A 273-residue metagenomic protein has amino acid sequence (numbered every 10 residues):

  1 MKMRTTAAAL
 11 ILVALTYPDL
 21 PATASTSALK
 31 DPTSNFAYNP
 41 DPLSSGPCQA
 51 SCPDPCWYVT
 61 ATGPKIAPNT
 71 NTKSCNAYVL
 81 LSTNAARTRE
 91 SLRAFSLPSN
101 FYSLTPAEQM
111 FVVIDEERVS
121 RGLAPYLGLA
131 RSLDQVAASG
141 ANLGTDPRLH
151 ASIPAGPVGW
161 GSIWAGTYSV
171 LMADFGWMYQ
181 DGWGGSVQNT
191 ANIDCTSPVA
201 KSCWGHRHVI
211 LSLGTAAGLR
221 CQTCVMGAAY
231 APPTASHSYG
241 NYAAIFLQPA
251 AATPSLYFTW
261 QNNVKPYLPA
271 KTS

Functional and structural regions predicted by a protein language model:
M1-T23: Fungal secretory targeting signals
L12-A14, R87, S273: Short low-polarity hydrophobic stretches
A14, I114-R118, I210, G214: Hydrophobic, Leu/Ile/Phe/Ala-enriched alpha-helical segments that form helix-helix packing faces
S25-T62, P154-S255: A well-ordered secondary-structure block
C48-C52, V59-D146: A short alpha-helix/helix-coil micro-patch that ends at or immediately precedes a cysteine
P106, Y126, A130, S212 (+1 more regions): Feature for soluble, non-membrane regions of globular proteins
V136-A165: Conserved helix-loop-beta core of C-type lectin(-like) domains
A252-S273: A short, surface-exposed interaction/processing loop segment used at functional sites
